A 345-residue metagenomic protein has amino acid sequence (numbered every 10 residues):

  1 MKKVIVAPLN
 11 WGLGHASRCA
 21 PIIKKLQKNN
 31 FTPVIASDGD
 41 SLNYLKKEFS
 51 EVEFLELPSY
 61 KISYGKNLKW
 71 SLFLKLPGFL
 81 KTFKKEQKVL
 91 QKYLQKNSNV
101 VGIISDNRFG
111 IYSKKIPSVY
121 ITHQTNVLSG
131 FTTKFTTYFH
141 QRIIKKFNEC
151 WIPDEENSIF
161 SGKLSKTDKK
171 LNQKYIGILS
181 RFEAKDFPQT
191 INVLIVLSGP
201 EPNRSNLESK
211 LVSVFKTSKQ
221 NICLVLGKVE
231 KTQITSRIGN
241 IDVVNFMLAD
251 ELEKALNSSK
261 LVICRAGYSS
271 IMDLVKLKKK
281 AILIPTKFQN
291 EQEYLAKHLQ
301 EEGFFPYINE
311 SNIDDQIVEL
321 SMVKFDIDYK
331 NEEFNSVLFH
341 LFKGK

Functional and structural regions predicted by a protein language model:
K3, P8-N10, K28-N29, P33-P77 (+1 more regions): Conserved nucleotide-sugar phosphate-binding/catalytic loop shared by glycosyltransferases and other
P8-A20, P202-S205: A short, glycine/small-residue-rich beta-strand->loop->alpha-helix junction that serves as a flexible
A16-L26, S41: Short amphipathic alpha-helix
I23, K166, G177-L261, S311: Donor-nucleotide binding loops and adjacent catalytic segments primarily of GT-B fold Leloir glycosyltransferases
W70-G110: Conserved nucleotide-sugar donor-binding subdomain of glycosyltransferases
G78-F79, F304-K345: Leloir-type glycosyltransferase catalytic cores
T122, S129-K134, Y138-P202, V225-E230: A nucleotide-sugar donor-handling region in carbohydrate enzymes
E251-Y294: A donor-sugar binding/catalytic signature common to diverse glycosyltransferases and related nucleotide-sugar
